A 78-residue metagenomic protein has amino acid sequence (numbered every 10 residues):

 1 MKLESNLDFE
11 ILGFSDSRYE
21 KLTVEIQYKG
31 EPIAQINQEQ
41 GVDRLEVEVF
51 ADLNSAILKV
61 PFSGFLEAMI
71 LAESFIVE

Functional and structural regions predicted by a protein language model:
M1-E78: Terminal leader/tail segments of proteins
